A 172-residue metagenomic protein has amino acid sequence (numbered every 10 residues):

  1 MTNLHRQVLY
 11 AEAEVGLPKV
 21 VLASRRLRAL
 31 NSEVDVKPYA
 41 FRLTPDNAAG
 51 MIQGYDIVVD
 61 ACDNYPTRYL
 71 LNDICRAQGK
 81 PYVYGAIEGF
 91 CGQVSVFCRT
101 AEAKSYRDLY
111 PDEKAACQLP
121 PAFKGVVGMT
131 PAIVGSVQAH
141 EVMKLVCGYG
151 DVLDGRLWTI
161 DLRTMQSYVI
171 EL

Functional and structural regions predicted by a protein language model:
M1-L172: Adenine nucleotide-associated cytosolic modules
